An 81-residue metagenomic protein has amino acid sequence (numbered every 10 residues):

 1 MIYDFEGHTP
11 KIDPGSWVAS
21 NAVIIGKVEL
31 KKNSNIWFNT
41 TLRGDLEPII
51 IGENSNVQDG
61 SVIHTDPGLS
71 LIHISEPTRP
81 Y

Functional and structural regions predicted by a protein language model:
M1, G68-L69: Acidic/polar low-complexity surface segments
M1-N33, T41, D45: Extended, small-residue-rich solenoid/repeat segments and analogous flexible loops that form exposed scaffolds
T9, P48, S70-L71: Short, structured helix-loop boundary elements
K11-D13, V18, L30-K31, I36 (+2 more regions): All-beta strand scaffolds that present successive hydrophobic residues in beta-strands
G26, G44, D59, T65-P67: Residues on the solvent-exposed faces and adjacent turns of beta-rich solenoids used to engage binding targets
I72-Y81: Single conserved hydrophobic/aromatic residue that forms the stacking wall/gate of nucleotide- or nucleobase-binding
